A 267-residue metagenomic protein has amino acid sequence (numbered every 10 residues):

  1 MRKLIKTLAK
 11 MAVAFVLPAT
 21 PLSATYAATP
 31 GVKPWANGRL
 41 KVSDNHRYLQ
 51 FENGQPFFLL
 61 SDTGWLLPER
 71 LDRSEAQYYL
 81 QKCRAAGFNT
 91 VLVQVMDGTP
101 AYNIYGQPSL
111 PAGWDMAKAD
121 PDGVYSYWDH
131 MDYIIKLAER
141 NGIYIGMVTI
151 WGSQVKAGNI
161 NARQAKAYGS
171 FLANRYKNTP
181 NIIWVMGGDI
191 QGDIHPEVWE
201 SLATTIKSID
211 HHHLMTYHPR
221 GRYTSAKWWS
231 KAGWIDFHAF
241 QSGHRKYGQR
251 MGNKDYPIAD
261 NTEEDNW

Functional and structural regions predicted by a protein language model:
M1-A12: Bacterial N-terminal signal peptides that target proteins for export
M1-R2, T20, G38, H46: Short, intrinsically disordered low-complexity segments
K10-S23: Bacterial N-terminal signal peptides
T25-A28: Boundary of Sec targeting at the N-terminus
G31-Q249, P257-I258: Active-site mouth of glycoside hydrolases
N253: H/E-rich (His + Asp/Glu) clusters that bind or coordinate divalent metals
Y256-W267: Short, intrinsically disordered, charge-balanced linker/junction segments flanking boundaries in proteins
